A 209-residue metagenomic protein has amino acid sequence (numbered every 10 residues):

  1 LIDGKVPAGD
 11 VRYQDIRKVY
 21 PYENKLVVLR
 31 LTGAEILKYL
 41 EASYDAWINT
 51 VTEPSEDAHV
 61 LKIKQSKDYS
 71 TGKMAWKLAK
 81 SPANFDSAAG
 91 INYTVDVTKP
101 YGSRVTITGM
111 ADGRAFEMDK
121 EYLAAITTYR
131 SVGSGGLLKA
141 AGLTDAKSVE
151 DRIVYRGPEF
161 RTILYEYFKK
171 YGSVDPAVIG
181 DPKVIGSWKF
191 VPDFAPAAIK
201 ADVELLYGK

Functional and structural regions predicted by a protein language model:
L1-K209: Catalytic centers of hydrolytic enzymes
